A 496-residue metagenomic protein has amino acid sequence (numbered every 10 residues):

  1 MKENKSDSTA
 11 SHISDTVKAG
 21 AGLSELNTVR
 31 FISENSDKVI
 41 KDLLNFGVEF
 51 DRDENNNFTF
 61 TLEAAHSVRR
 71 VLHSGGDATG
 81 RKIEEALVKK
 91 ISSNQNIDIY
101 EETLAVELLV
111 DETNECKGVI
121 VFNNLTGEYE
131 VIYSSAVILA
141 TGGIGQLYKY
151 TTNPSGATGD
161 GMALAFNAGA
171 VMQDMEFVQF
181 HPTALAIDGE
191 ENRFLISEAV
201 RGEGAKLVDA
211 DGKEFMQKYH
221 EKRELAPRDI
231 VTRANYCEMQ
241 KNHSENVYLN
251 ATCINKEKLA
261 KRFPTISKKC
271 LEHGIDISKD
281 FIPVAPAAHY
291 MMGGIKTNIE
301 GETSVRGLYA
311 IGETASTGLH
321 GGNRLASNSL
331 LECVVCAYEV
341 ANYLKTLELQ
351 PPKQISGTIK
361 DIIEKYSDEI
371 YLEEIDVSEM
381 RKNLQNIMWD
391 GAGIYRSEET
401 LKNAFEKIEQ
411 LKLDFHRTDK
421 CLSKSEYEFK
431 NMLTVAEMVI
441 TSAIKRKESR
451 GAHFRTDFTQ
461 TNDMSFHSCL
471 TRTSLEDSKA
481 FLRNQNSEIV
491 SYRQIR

Functional and structural regions predicted by a protein language model:
M1-F50, P182-D209, K213: N-terminal FAD cofactor-binding segment of flavoenzymes
L23-L26, I40-N57, D98, V171-D174 (+2 more regions): A short alpha-helix-loop-beta-strand transition element characteristic of N-terminal alpha/beta dinucleotide-binding
S24-E34, V71-K89, Y100, T151-G159 (+2 more regions): Short beta-strand to alpha-helix junction loop
D42, D51-V68, D111, R201 (+6 more regions): Glycine- and aromatic-enriched mobile tails/lids
L44-E128, Y133, A140, A184-D188: Conserved redox-cofactor binding core of oxidoreductases
E107-V131, I275-T317: FAD-site-proximal beta/loop scaffold in flavoenzymes
L139-T151: Flavin (primarily FAD) binding-site architecture
L164, A170-I282, Y343-L349: An anion/pyrophosphate-binding glycine-rich loop and adjacent beta-alpha core in soluble alpha-beta enzymes
